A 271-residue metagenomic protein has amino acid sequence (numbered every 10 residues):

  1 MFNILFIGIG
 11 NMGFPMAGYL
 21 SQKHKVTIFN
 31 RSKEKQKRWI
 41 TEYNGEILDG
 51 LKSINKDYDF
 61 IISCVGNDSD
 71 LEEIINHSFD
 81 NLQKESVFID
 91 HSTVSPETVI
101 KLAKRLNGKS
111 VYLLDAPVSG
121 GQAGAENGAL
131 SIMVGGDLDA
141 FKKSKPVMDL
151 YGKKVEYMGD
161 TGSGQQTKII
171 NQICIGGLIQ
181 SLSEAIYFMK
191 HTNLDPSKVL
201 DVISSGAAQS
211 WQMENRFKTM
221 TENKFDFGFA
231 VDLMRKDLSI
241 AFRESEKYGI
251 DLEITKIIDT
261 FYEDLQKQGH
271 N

Functional and structural regions predicted by a protein language model:
M1-S63, Q122: NAD(P)+-binding Rossmann beta1-loop-alpha1 motif at the extreme N-terminus of oxidoreductases
V26, I47, Y112-L114, V155 (+2 more regions): Hydrophobic beta-strand scaffold residues
S32, N67, D137: Residues in the short beta-alpha loop(s) of Rossmann-like NAD(P)-binding domains
L51-L113: Rossmann-fold NAD(P) dinucleotide-binding segment
T93-Q172: Rossmann-fold dinucleotide-binding core
N127-G135, D160-T192, S204-N215, L233-K236: Active-site-proximal catalytic alpha-helix in oxidoreductases
Q209-N271: Interdomain hinge/lid region at the active-site interface of Rossmann-like NAD(P)-dependent oxidoreductases
